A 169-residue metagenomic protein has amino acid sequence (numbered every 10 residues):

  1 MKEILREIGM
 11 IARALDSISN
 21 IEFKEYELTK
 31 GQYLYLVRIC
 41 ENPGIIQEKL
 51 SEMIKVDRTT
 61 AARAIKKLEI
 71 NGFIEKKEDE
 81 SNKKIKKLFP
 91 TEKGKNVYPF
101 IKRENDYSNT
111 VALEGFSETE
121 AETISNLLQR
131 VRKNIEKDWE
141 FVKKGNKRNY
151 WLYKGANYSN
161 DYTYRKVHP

Functional and structural regions predicted by a protein language model:
M1-R6, A14-S17, M53, A61 (+3 more regions): Surface-exposed, interaction-prone regions with an acidic/low-complexity signature
M1-Y26, N157-P169: N-terminal leader segment of winged-helix/HTH proteins
E7, A14, I18, L34-C40 (+2 more regions): Pre-recognition alpha-helix immediately N-terminal to the DNA-recognition helix within helix-turn-helix or winged-helix
I8-I11, L15-I18, I54, V97-L113 (+1 more regions): Alpha-helical linker/hinge and terminal dimerization helices associated with HTH transcriptional regulators
A12, I18, Y35, A62-K67 (+3 more regions): A structural preference for long, well-packed, hydrophobic secondary-structure segments
I18-T60, N71, K143: N-terminal helix-turn-helix DNA-binding core of bacterial DNA-binding proteins
K66-Q129: Charged, amphipathic alpha-helical coiled-coil/dimerization segments
T119-P169: C-terminal regulatory/oligomerization modules of transcriptional regulators
